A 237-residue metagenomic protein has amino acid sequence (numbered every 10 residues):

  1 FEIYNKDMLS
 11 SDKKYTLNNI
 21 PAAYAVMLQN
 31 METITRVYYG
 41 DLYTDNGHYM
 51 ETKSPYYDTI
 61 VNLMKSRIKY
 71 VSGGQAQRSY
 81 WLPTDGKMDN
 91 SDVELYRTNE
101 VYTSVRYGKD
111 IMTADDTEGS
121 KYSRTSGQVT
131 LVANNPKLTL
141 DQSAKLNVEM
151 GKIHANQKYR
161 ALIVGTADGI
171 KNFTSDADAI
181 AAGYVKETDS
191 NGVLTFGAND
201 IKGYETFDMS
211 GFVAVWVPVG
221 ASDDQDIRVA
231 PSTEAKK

Functional and structural regions predicted by a protein language model:
F1-D45, T59-K69, G108, K121-Y122 (+1 more regions): Conserved alpha/beta catalytic core and glycan-binding cleft of carbohydrate-active enzymes
N5-L17, T52-I60, Q142-N147, G169-N199: Short, polar loop/linker segments at the starts of domains and inter-domain junctions
Y38-T44, Q75-E100: Acidic carboxylate-rich catalytic motifs and surrounding loops in phosphoryl-/glycosyl-chemistry enzymes
N46-M50, T139-D141: Extracytoplasmic/secreted cell-surface and envelope-processing proteins
N90-K152: Carbohydrate-binding surface patches
N135-K137, T166-A167, G220-D223: Acidic glycine-/aspartate-rich tracts in secreted/extracellular proteins
E149-D168: Solvent-exposed beta-hairpin/edge-strand motifs
F173-K237: C-terminal beta-strand-rich structural cap/linker in extracellular carbohydrate-active enzymes
